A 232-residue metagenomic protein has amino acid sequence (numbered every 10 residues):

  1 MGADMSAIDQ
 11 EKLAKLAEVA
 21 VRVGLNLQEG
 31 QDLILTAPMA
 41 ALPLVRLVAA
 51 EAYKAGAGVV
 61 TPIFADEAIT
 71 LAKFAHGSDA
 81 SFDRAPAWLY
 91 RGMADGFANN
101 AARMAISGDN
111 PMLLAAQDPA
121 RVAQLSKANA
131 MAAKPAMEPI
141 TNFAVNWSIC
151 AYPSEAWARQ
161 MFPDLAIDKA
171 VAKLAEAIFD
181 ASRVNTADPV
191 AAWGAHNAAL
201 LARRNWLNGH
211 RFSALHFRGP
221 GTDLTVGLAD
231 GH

Functional and structural regions predicted by a protein language model:
G2-H232: Active-site bordering "gate/hinge" segments that shape substrate access to catalytic or cofactor-binding pockets
